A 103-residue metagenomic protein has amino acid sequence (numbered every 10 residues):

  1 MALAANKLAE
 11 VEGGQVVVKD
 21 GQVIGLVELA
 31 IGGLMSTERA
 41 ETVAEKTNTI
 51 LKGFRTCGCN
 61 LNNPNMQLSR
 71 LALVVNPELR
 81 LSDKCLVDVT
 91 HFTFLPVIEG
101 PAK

Functional and structural regions predicted by a protein language model:
M1-K103: Active-site microenvironment of metallo-dependent hydrolases
